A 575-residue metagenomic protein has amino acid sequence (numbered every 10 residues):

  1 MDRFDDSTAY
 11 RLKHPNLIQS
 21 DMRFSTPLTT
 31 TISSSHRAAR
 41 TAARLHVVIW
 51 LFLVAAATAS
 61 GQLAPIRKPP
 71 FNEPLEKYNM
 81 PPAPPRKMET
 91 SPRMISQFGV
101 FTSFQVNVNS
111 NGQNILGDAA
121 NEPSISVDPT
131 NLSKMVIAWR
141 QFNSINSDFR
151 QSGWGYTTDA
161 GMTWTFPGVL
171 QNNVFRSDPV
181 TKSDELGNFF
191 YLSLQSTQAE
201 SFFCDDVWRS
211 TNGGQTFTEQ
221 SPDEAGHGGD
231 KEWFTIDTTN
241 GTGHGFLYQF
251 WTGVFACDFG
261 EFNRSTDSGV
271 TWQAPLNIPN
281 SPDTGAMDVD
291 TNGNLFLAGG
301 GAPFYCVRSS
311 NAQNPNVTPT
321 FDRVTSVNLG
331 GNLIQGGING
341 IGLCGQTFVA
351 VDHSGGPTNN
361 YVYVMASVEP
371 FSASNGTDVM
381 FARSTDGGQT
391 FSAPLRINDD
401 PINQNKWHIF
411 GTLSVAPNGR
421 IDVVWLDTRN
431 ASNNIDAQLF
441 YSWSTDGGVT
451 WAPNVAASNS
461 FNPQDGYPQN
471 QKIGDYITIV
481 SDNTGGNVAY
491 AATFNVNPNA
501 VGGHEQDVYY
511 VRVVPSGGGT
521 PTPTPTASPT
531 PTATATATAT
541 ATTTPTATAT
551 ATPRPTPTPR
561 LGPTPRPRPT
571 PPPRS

Functional and structural regions predicted by a protein language model:
M1-A43: N-terminal secretory signal peptides that target proteins for export/translocation
Y10-N16, P65, T540, A551: Short, low-complexity interaction segments enriched in Ser/Thr/Pro/Gly
K13, S35, L45, F71 (+1 more regions): Intrinsically disordered, low-complexity cationic segments
R44-A57: Bacterial N-terminal signal peptides
Q62-P521: C-terminal PAP-associated
T520-R574: Ser/Thr-rich, Proline-interspersed low-complexity disordered segments
